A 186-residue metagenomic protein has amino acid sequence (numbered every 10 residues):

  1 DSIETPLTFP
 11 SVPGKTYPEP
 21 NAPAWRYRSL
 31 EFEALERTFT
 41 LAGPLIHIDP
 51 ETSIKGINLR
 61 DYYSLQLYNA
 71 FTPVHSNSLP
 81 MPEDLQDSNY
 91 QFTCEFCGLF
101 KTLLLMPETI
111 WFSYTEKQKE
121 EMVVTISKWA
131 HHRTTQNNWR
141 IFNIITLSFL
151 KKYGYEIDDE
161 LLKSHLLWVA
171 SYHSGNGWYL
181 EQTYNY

Functional and structural regions predicted by a protein language model:
D1-A34, P44, D61-Q66: Low-complexity, Ser/Thr/Pro/Gly-enriched N-terminal "stalk/linker" regions
E31-F32, E36, L41-L45, L59-Y186: Aromatic-lined, polymer-binding surfaces characteristic of secreted/periplasmic polysaccharide-degrading enzymes
P50-K55: Long, charge-dense tracts
